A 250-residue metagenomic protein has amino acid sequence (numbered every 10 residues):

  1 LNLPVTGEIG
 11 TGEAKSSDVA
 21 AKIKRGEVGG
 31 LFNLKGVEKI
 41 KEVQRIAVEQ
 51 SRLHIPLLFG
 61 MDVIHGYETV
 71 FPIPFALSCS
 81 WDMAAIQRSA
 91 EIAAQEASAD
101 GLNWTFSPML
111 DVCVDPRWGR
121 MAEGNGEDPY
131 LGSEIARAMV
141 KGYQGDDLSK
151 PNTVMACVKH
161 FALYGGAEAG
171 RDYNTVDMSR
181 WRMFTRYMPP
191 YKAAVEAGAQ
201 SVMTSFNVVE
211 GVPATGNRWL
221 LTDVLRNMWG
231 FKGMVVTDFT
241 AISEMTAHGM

Functional and structural regions predicted by a protein language model:
L1-M250: Glycoside hydrolase catalytic-domain context in secreted enzymes
